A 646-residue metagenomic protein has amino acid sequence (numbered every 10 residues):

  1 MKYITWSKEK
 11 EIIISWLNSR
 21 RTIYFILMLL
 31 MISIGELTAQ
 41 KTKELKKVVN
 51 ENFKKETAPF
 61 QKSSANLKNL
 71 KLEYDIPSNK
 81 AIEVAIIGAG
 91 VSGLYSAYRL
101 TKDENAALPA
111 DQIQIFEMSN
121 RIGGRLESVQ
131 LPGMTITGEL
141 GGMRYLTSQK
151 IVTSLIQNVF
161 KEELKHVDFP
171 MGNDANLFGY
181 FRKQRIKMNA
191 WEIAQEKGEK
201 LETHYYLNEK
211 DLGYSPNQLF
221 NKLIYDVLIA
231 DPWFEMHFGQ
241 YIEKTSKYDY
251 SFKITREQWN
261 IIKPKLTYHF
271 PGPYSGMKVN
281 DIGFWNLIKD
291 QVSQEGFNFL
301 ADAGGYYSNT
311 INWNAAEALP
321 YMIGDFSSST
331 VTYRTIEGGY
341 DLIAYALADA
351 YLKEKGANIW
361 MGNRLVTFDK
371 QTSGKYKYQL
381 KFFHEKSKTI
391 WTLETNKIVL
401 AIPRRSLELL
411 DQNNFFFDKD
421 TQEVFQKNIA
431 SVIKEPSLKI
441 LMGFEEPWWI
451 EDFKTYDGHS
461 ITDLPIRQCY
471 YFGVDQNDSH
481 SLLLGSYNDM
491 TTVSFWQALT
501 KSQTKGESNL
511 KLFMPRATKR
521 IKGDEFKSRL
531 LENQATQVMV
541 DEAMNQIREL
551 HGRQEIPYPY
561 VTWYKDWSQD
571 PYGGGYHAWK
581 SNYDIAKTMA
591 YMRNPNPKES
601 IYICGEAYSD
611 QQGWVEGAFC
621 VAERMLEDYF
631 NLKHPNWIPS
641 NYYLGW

Functional and structural regions predicted by a protein language model:
T5-E9, I13-W16, L37-E83, A106-P109: Extreme N-terminal leader/targeting segments of oxidoreductases
K41-K71, D452-W646: Conserved flavin/dinucleotide-binding core of flavoenzymes
I82-A110, Q114: N-terminal Rossmann-like FAD-binding beta1-loop-alpha1 element of flavoenzymes
V91, A110-Q112, S119-L177, F181: Glycine-rich FAD cofactor-binding loop and adjacent beta-loop-alpha segment at the N-terminus of flavoprotein
S128, P132-V152, L400, R404-K434 (+3 more regions): Catalytic cores of eukaryotic secretory-pathway lumenal/extracellular enzymes that build and remodel glycoconjugates
D174-M277: Non-catalytic, alpha-helical, charged scaffold/linker segments that couple or flank catalytic or architectural cores
E235-T367, G374-Y378, H384-K386, S406-D411: Active-site/ligand-binding neighborhood in enzyme catalytic cores
M361-S494: Mid-domain catalytic core of redox enzymes that form a hydrophobic substrate pocket/lid adjacent to a catalytic redox
